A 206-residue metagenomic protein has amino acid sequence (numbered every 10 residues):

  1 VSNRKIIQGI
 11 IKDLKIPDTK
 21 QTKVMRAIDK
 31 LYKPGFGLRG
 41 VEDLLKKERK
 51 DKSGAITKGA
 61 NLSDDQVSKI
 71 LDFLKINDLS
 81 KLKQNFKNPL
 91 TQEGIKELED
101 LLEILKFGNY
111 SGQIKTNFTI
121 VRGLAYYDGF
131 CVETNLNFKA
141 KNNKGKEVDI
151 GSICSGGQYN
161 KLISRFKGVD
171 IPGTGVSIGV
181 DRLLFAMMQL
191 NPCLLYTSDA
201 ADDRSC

Functional and structural regions predicted by a protein language model:
V1-N3: RNA-interacting cores
K5, G9, D13-K15, P34-S198: Positively charged, Gly/Ser-enriched RNA/tRNA-binding surfaces
L14-F36: Acidic, His- and aromatic-enriched active-site or binding-groove loops in soluble protein domains that engage sugars
T19-M25, K46-D51, D203: Short, intrinsically disordered low-complexity segments
Y196-C206: Single conserved hydrophobic/aromatic residue that forms the stacking wall/gate of nucleotide- or nucleobase-binding
